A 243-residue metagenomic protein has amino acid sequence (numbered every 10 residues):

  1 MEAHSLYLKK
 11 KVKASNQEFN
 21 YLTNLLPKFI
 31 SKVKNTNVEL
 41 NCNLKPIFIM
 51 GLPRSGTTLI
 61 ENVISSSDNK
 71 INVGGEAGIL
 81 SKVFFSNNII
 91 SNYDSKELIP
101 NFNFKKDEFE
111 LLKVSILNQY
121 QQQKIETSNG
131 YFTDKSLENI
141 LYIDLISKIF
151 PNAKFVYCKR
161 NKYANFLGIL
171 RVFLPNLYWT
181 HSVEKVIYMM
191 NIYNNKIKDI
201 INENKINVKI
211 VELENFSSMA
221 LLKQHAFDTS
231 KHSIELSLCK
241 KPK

Functional and structural regions predicted by a protein language model:
M1-L44: Non-catalytic membrane-proximal stalk/linker segments that position and tether the catalytic domains
E2, L8, D68-N69, P151-N152 (+1 more regions): Proline-centered flexible-loop/turn and helix-kink motifs
E2, S115, Y188-K196: A non-catalytic, amphipathic alpha-helix used as a structural packing/dimerization or gating element in enzyme scaffolds
K32-F150, K154, C158-K159: Phosphate-binding active sites in nucleotide-utilizing proteins
N103, T180-Y188: A short acidic, glycine-rich active-site loop that binds or catalyzes chemistry on phosphate/adenosine moieties
Q121-K124, L145, N194, K198-I201 (+1 more regions): P-loop NTP-binding module
I140-I143, A164-N165, N194: Conserved coil-to-alpha-helix start sites within the AMP-binding
V156-V183, D199-K243: The conserved 3'-phosphoadenosine-5'-phosphosulfate
